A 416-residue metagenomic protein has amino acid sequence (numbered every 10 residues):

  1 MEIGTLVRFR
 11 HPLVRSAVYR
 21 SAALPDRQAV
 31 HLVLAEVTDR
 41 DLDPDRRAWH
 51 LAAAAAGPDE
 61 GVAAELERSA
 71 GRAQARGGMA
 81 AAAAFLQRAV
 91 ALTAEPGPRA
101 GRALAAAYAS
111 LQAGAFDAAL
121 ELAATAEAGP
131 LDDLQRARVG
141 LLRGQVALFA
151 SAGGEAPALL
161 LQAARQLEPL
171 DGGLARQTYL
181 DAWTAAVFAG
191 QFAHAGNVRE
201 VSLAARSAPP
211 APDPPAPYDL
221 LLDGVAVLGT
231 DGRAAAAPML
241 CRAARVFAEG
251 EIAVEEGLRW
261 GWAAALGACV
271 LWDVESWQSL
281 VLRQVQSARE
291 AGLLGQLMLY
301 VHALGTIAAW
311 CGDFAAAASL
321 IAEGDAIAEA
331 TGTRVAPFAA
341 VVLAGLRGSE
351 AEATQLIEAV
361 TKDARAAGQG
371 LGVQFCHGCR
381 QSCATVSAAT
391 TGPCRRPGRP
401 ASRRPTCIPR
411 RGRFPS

Functional and structural regions predicted by a protein language model:
M1-P98: Short secondary-structure boundary elements
S21-A23, A150-S151, L167-G172, G190-A193: Short, polar/flexible loop-turn hinges at active-site or ligand-entry regions and domain interfaces
D45, R136-G140, L174-V187, P214-A226 (+1 more regions): Amphipathic alpha-helical repeat scaffolds of TPR domains
A55, G144, S151, W183 (+3 more regions): Short coil/turn linking the two alpha-helices of tandem helical-hairpin repeats
A64, S69-A70, A80, A84-P98 (+10 more regions): Helix-coil-helix junctions within alpha-helical repeat/solenoid scaffolds
Y179, W183-F188, H194-L203: Acyl-donor-binding surface of acyltransferase catalytic domains
A248-E251: Alpha-helical transmembrane segments and their interfaces in multipass membrane proteins
